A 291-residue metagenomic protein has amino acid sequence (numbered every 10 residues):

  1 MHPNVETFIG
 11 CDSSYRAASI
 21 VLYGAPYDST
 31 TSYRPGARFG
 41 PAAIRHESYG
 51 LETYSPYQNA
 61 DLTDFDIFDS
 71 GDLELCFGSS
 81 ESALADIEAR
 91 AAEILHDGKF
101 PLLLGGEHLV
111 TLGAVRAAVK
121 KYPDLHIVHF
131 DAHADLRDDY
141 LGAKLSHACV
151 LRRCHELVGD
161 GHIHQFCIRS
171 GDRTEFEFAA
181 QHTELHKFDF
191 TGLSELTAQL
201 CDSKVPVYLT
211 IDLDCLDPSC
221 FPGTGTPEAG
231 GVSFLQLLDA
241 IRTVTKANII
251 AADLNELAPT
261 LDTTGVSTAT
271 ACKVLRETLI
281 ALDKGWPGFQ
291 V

Functional and structural regions predicted by a protein language model:
M1-V291: Conserved alpha-helical scaffold segments that buttress catalytic/binding sites
